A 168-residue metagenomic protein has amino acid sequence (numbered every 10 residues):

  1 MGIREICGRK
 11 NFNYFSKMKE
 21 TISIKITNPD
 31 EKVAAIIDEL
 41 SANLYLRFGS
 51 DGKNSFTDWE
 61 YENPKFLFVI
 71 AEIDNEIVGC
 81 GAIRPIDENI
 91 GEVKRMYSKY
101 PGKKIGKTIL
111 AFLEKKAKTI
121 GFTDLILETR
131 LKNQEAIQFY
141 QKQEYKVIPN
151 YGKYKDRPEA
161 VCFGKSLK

Functional and structural regions predicted by a protein language model:
M1-C7, K17: Short, low-complexity, charge-dense intrinsically disordered segments
R4, G81, I137: Short glycine-/acidic-enriched loop or helix-start segments at secondary-structure transitions that form or flank
K19-K94, S98-Y100, L110, K116 (+2 more regions): Acetyl-CoA-dependent GNAT
T21, P29, T123-I126, R130-E144 (+1 more regions): C-terminal "cap" of GNAT-fold acetyltransferases
E76, I90, S98-A111, K118-I120 (+3 more regions): Conserved glycine-rich acetyl-CoA-binding loop
